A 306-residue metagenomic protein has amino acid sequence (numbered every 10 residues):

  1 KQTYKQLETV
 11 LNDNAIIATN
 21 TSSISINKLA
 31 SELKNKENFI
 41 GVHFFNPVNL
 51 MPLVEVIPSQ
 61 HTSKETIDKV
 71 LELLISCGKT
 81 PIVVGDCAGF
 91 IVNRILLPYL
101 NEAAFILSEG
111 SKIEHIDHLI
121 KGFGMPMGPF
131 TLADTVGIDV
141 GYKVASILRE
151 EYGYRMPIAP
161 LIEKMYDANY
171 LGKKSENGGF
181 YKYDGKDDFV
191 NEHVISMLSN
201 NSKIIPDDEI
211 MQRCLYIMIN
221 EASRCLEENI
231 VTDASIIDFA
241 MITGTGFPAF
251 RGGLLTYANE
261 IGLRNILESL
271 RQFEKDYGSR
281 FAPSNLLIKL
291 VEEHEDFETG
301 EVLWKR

Functional and structural regions predicted by a protein language model:
K1-R306: N-terminal glycine-rich phosphate-binding loop for ADP-containing cofactors
